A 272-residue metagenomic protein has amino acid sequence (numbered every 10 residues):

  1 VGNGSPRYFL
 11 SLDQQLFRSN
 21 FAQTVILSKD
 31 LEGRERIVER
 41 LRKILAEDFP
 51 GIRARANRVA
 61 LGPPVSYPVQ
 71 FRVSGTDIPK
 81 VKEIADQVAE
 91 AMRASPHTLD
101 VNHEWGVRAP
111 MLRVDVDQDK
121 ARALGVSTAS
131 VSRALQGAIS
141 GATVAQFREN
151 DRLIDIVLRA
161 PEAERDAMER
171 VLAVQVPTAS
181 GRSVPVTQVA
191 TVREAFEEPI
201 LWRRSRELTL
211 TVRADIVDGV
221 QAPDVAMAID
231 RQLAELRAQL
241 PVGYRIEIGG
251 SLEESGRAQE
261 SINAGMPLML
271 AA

Functional and structural regions predicted by a protein language model:
V1-P64, D119-G141: Solvent-exposed, membrane-proximal periplasmic/extracellular interface segments of envelope transport and secretion
P6-Y8, S66-V69, P110, I156: Surface-exposed aromatic
L10-S11, V65-D77, Q118-D119, A160: Short, low-order "capping/linker" segments at domain edges
Q14-F21, R53-P68, R72-S74, N102-A109 (+1 more regions): Flexible hinge/switch segments at interdomain interfaces of large molecular machines
F21-I26, P68-R72, L112-V114, T211-R213: Active-site-flanking beta-strand signature of metal-NTP-handling nucleotidyl enzymes and homologous cyclase-like
L31-E32, S74-V81: Short, surface-exposed ligand-recognition loops at beta-strand->loop->(often short) alpha-helix junctions that present
F71, A85-V88: Cysteine-centered nucleophilic/redox motifs
K82, A89-M269: Extracytoplasmic/periplasmic membrane-proximal domains and adjacent transmembrane bundles of envelope biogenesis
